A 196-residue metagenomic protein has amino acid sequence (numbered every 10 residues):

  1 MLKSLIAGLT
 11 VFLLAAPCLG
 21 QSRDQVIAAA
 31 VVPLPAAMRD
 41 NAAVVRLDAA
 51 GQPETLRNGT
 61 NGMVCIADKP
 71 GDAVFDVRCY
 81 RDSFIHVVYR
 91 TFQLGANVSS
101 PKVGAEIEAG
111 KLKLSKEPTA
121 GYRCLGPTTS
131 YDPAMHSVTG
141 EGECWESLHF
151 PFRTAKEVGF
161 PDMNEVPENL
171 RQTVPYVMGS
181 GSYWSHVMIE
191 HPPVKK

Functional and structural regions predicted by a protein language model:
M1-L9: Bacterial N-terminal signal peptides that target proteins for export
A15-P17: N-terminal signal peptide c-region/cleavage motif recognized by signal peptidases
Q21-K196: Primary mode marks residue(s) on the alpha4-beta5-alpha5 output face of response regulator receiver
